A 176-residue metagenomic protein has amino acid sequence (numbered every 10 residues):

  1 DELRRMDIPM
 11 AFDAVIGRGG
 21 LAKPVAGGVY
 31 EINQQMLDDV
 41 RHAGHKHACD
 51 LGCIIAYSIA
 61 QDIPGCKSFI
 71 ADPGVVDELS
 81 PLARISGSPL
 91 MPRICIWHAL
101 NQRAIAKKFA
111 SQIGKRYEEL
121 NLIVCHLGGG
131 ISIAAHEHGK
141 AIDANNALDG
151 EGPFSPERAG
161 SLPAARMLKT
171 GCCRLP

Functional and structural regions predicted by a protein language model:
E2, M6, F109-Q112: Hydrophobic helix-cap positions at the C-terminus of alpha-helices in RecA-like/P-loop ATPase nucleotide-binding cores
L3-A48, V75-S86: Short beta-strand-loop/turn "lid" adjacent to the catalytic site in phosphate-handling enzymes
I16-G17, I123-C125: Extended hydrophobic secondary-structure segments that form protein cores and membrane-embedded regions
H47, L51-G52, I59-A83: Cap/lid and interdomain-hinge subdomains that line or gate substrate/regulatory clefts in soluble alpha/beta enzymes
D50-S58, I70, I85-L122, G128-G130 (+2 more regions): Glycine-rich phosphate-binding loop plus the immediately following alpha-helix
